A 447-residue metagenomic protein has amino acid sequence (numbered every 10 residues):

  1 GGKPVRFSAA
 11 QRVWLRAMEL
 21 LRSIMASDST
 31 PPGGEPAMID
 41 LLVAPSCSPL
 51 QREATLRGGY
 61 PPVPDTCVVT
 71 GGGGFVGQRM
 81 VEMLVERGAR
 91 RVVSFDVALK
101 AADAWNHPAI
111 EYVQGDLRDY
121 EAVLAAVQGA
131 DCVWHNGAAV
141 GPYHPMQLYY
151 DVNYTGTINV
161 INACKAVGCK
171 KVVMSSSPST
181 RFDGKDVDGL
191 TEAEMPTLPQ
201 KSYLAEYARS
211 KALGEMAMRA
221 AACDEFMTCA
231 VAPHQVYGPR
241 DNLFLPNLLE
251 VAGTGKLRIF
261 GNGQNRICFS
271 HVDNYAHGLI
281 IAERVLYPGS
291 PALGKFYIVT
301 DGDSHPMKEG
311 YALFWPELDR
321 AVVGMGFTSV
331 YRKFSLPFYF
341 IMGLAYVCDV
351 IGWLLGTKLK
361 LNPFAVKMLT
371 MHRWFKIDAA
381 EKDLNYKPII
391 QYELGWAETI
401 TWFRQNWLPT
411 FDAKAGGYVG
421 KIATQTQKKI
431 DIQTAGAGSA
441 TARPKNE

Functional and structural regions predicted by a protein language model:
D28-P31, P36-C47, Q51-L56, T66 (+3 more regions): Amphipathic terminal alpha-helices
C67-R87: N-terminal Rossmann NAD(P)H-binding glycine-rich loop of SDR-like oxidoreductase domains
G115-T155, A163, V167: NAD(P)H-binding glycine-rich loop region in Rossmannoid oxidoreductase-like domains and their noncatalytic homologs
N159-E206: Conserved Rossmann-fold NAD(P)-dependent oxidoreductase catalytic core, especially the SDR/UDP-sugar
S202-C229: Active-site Tyr-X1-5-Lys
R219-V285, F314-L318: NAD(P)-dependent short-chain dehydrogenase/reductase
V272, L279, F296, L344-N385: Conserved C-terminal active-site "lid" loop/helix of NAD(P)H-dependent oxidoreductases that clamps the redox cofactor
V285-K360, A397-E398, T410-G417, T426-E447: Mid/C-terminal beta-alpha module of Rossmann-like enzyme folds, strongest in SDR-family dehydrogenases/epimerases
